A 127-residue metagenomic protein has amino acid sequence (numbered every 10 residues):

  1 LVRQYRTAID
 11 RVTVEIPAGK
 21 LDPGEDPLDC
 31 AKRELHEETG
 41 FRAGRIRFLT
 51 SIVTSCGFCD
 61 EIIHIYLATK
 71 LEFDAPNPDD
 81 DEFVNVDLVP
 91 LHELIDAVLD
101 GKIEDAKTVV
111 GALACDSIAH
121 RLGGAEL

Functional and structural regions predicted by a protein language model:
L1-R33, E37, T50, L71: Conserved Nudix-box catalytic region and its N-terminal flanking loop in Nudix hydrolases and closely related
Y5, T69-F73, L91-H92, S117-A119: Short loop segments at secondary-structure junctions
V12, P23, F48, C56-C59 (+1 more regions): Nudix hydrolase/Nudix homology domain
G40-F41, I103: Helix N-cap/coil-helix junction residues
R42-L49: A short coil-to-beta-strand element that immediately follows conserved catalytic motifs
I52-D74, D87: Active-site-adjacent beta-strand/loop module that shapes the phosphate/pyrophosphate-binding cleft
